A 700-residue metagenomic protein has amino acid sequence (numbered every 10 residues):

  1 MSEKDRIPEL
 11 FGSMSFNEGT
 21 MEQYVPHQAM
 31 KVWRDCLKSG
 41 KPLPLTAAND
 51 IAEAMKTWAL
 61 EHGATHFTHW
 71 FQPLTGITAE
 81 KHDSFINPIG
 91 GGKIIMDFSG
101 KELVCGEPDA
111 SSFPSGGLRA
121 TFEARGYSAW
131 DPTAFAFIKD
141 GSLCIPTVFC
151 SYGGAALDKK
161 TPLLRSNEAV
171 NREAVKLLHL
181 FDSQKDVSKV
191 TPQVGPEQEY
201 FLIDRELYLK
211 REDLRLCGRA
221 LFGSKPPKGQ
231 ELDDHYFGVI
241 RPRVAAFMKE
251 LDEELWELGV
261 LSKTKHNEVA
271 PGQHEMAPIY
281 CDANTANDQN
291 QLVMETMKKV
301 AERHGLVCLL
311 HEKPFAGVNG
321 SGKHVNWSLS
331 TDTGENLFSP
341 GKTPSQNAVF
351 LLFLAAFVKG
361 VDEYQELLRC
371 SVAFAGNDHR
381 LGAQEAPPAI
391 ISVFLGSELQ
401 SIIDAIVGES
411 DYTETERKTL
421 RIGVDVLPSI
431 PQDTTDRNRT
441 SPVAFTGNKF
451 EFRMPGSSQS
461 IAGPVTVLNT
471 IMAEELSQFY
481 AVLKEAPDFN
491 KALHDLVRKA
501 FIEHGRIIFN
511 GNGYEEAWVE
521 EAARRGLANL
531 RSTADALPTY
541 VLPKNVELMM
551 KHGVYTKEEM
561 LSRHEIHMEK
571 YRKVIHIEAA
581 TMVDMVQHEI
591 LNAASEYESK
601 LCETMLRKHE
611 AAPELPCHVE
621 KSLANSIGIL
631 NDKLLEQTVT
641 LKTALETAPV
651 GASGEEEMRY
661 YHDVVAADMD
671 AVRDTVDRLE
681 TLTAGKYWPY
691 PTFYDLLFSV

Functional and structural regions predicted by a protein language model:
M1-G19, R172, K176, D182: Flexible inter-domain linker/hinge segments
L10-E123: Active-site core of metal-dependent hydrolases
A47-I51, F71-P73, K101-E102, F149 (+4 more regions): Active-site-proximal loop/turn and secondary-structure-junction residues that shape catalytic pockets, frequently
A64, T68-Q72, Q289-R303, L329-S330 (+3 more regions): Hydrophobic/aromatic-rich, well-ordered segments within soluble, folded domains that form packed cores
G76-G92, S111, R211, G218-A220 (+4 more regions): Short linear, low-complexity motifs centered on an aromatic residue
G90, E302, D332, V358-D362 (+16 more regions): Hydrophobic alpha-helix feature that most strongly marks membrane-spanning transmembrane helices and their immediate
A124-L310, N319-G322, L329-E565: Glycine-rich, acidic/polar active-site loops that bind/position phosphate-bearing ligands
E503-V700: C-terminal amphipathic alpha-helical interaction region
